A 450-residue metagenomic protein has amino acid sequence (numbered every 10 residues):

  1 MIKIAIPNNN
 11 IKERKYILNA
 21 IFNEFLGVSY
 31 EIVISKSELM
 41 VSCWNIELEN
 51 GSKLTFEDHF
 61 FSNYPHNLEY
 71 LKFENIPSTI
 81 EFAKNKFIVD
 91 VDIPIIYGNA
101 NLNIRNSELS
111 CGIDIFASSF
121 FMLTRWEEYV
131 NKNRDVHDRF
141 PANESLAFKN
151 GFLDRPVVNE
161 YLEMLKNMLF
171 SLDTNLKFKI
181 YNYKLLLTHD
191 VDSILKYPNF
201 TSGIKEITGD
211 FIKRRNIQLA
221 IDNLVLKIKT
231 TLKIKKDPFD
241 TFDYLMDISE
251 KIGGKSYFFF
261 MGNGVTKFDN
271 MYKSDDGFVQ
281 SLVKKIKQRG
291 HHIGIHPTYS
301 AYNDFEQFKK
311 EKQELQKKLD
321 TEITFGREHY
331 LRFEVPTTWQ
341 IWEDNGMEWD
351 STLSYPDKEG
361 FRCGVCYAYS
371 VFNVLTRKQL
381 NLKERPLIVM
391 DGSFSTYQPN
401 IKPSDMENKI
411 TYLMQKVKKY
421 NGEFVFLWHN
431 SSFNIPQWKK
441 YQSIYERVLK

Functional and structural regions predicted by a protein language model:
M1-S274, V365-Y367, V374-K450: Terminal accessory/targeting
S29, K36-E38, Y299-Q379, E384-R385 (+1 more regions): Catalytic domains of cell-wall/extracellular-matrix polysaccharide-remodeling enzymes, centered on de-N-acetylation
K233-K236, D240-Q340, D344: Long, K/E/R/D-enriched contiguous segments that form extended
G294-P297, T352-S354, L427-S431: Short acidic/histidine-rich active-site segments
